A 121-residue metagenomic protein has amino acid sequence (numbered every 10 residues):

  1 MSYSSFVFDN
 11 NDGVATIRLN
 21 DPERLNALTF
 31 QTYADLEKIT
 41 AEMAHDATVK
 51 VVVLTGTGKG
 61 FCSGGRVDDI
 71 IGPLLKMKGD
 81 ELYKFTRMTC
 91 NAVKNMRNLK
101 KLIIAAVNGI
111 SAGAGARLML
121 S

Functional and structural regions predicted by a protein language model:
M1-T57: Conserved CoA-thioester-binding segment of acyl-CoA-metabolizing enzymes
I17, L54, R66, L118-L120: Hydrophobic/aromatic residues within transmembrane alpha-helices of multi-pass small-molecule transporters
N20, G65, N108: Histidine-centered beta-alpha loop that forms part of the nucleotide-sugar donor binding/catalytic region in diverse
Q31, D35, M88, N95: Charged catalytic carboxylate motif
Q31-T32, R66-I70, L120-S121: Short, glycine/charged-enriched secondary-structure capping and boundary segments
G56-A92, S111: Glycine- (often His-adjacent) and acidic-residue-rich active-site loop that binds/positions the CoA thioester
A92-S121: Glycine-rich beta-to-alpha active-site loop
